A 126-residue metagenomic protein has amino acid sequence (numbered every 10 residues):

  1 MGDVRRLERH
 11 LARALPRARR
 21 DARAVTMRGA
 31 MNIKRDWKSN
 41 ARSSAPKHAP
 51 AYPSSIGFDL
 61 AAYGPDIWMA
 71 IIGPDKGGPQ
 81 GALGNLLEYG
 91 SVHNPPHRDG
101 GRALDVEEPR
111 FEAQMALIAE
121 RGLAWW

Functional and structural regions predicted by a protein language model:
M1-I71, K76-W126: Short, Lys/Arg-rich flexible segments
